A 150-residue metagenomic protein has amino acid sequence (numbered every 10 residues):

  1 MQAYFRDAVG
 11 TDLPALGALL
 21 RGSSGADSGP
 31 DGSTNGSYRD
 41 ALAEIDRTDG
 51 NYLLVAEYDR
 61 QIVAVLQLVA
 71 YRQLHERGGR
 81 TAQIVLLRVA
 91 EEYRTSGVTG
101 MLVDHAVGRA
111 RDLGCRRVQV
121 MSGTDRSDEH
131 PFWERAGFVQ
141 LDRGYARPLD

Functional and structural regions predicted by a protein language model:
A3, R60-V65, A82: Glycine-rich phosphate/pyrophosphate-binding loop shared by adenosine-nucleotide-utilizing enzymes
Y4-A18: A short beta-loop-alpha structural element at the N-terminal edge of CoA-dependent acyl/N-acetyltransferase catalytic
A18-L42: Conserved GNAT-fold acetyl-CoA-binding loop/helix
A43-V55, Q83: A short helix-loop-beta-strand connector motif used in the catalytic cores of GNAT acetyltransferases and, in some
L53-V55, Q61-A70, R88: Conserved beta-strand in the GNAT
L86-V89, T95-G108, R135: Conserved acetyl-CoA-binding loop-helix of GNAT-fold acetyltransferases
G100, T124-D142, R147: Conserved active-site alpha-helix within GNAT-family acetyltransferase domains
V103, A110-S122: Conserved GNAT acetyl-CoA-binding A-motif
